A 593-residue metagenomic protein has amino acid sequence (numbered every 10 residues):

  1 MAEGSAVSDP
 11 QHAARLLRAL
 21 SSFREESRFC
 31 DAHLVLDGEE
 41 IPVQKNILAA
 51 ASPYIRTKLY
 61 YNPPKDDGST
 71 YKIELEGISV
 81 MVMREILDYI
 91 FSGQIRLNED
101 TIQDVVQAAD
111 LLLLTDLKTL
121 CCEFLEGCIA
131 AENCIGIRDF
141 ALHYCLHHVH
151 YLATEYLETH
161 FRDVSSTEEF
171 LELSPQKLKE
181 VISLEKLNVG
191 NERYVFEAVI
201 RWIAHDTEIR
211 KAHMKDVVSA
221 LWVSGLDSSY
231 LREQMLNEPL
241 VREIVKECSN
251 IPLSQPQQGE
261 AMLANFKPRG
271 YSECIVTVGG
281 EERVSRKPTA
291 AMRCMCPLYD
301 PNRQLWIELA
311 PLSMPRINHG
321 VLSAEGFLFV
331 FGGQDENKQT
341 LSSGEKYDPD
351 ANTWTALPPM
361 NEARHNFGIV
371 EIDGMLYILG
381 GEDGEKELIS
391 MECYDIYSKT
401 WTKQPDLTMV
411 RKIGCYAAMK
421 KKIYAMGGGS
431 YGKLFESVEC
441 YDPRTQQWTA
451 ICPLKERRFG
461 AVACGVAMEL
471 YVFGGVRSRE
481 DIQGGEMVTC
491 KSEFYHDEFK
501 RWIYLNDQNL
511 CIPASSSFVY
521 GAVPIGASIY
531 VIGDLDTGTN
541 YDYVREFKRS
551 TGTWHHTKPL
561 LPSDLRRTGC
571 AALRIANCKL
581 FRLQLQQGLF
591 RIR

Functional and structural regions predicted by a protein language model:
A2-P10, A14, S27, D37-V43 (+13 more regions): Alpha-helical scaffold in the C-terminal half of BTB/POZ domains and their immediate C-terminal extension
S5-V7, R18-S21, D31, S69-L75: A detector of helix-start/N-cap boundary segments at the beginnings of structured domains
L20, G68, R210-R593: Kelch-like beta-propeller repeat domains
R24-D31, T489: A short, compositionally biased
A32-G38, Y60: Short conserved beta-strand and strand-loop elements enriched in small hydrophobics with frequent Asp/Gly
A51, K58, L505: Residues that scaffold the ATP/ADP-binding catalytic core of kinase and kinase-like folds
K58-I73: Cytochrome P450 substrate-recognition site 1
